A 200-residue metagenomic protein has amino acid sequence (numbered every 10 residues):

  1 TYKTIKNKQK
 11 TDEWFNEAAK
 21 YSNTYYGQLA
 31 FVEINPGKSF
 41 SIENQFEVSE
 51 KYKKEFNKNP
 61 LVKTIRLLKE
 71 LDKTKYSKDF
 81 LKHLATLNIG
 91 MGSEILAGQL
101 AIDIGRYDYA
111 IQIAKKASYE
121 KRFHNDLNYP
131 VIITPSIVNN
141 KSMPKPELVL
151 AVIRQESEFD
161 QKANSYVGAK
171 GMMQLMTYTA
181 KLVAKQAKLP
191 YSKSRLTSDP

Functional and structural regions predicted by a protein language model:
Y2-K3, E33, L68, A101: Residue at a conserved register position within TPR or TPR-like alpha-solenoid repeats
K6-K10, W14-E17, Q28-F31, Y76 (+1 more regions): Catalytic glycan-binding domains that act on GlcNAc-containing polysaccharides
S22, Y52-K53, A85: Structural signature of alpha-solenoid helical repeat scaffolds
S22-N23, I42, I89, R122: Helix-capping and short linker residues that terminate individual alpha-solenoid repeat units
N23-Q28, V32-I42: Long, contiguous interaction/recruitment modules in multidomain scaffold/adaptor proteins
F46-N59: TPR-adjacent "capping" and linker segments in tetratricopeptide-repeat scaffold/adaptor proteins
N59-Y76, F80: Alpha-helical segment of the N-proximal tetratricopeptide repeat
